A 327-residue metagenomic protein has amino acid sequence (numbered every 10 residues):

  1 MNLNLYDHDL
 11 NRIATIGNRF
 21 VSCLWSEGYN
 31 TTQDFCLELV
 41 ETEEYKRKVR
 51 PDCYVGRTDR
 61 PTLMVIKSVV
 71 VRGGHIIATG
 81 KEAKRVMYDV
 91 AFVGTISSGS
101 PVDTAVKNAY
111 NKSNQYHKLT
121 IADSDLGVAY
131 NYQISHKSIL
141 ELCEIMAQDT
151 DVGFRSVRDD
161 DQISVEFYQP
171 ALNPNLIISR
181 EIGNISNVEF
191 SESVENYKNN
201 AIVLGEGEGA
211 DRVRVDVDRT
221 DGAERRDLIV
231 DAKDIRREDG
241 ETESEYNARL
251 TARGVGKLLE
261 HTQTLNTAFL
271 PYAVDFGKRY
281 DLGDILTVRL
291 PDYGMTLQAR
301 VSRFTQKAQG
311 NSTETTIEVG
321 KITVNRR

Functional and structural regions predicted by a protein language model:
M1-N30, G183-S191: Solvent-exposed edge beta-strands and adjacent loop segments that serve as assembly or binding interfaces
N2, N173-L259, L265-N266, L270-N311 (+1 more regions): Acidic, small/polar-enriched beta strand-loop surface segments
L10-I13, R60, Y293: Residue-level signal for glycine
T15-P51: N-terminal "assembly arms/tails" that initiate or stabilize quaternary assembly in self-assembling proteins
G28, L37, G80, G94-T120 (+3 more regions): Amphipathic, non-transmembrane alpha-helical segments in extracytoplasmic/periplasmic proteins
T42-T120: Surface-exposed cap/loop segments at beta↔alpha junctions
V69-A83, L265, K307-K321: Short, solvent-exposed secondary-structure boundary/capping segments
V70-M87, A122-K198, I202: Short beta-strand-centered interaction patches in the first periplasmic/extracellular domains of large envelope
